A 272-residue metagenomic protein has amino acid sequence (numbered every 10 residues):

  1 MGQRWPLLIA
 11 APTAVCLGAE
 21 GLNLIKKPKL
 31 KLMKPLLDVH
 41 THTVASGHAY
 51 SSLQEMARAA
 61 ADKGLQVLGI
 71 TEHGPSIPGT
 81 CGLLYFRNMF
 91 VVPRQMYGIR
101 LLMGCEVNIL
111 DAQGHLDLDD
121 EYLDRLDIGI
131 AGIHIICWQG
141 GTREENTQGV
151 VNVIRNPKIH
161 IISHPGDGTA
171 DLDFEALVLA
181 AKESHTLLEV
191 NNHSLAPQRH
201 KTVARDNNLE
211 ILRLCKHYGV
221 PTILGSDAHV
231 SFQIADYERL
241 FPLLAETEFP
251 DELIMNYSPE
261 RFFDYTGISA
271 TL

Functional and structural regions predicted by a protein language model:
L24-H42: Replace "His-x-His-based motif
K34, A61, G74-P75, G79-V190 (+2 more regions): Extended substrate/RNA-proximal surfaces in nucleic-acid metabolism proteins
H40-V44, H73, H164, H229: Histidine-centered divalent metal-coordination motifs
G47-Y50, T80-C81, D171-V178, Q198-L212 (+1 more regions): Histidine/acidic-residue-rich catalytic or RNA/ligand-binding cores of hydrolases and nuclease-related proteins
H73, V220-I234: Short acidic/histidine-rich active-site segments
L187-H200: His/Asp/Glu-enriched short active-site or ligand-binding loop at hydrolase and phosphoryl-transfer sites
